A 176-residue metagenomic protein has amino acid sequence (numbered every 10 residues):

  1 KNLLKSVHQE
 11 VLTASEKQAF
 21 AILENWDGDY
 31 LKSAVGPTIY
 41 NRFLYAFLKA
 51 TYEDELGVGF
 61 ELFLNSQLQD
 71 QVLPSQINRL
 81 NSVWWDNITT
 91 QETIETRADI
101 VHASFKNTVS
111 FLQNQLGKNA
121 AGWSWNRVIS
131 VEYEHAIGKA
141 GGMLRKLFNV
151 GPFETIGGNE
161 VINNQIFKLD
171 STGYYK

Functional and structural regions predicted by a protein language model:
K1-K176: Long, compositionally biased non-active-site segments enriched in small/hydrophobic residues and glycine
